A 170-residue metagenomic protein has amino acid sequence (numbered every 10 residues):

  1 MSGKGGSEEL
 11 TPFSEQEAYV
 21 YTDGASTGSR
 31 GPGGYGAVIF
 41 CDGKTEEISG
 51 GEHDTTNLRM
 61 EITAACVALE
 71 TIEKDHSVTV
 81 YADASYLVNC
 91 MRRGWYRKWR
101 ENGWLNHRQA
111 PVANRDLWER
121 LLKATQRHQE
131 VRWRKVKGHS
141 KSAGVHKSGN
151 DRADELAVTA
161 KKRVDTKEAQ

Functional and structural regions predicted by a protein language model:
G3-R59, T63, V67-H76, M91 (+1 more regions): RNase H-like nuclease fold core
Y19-P32, C66-D151: RNase H catalytic domain
